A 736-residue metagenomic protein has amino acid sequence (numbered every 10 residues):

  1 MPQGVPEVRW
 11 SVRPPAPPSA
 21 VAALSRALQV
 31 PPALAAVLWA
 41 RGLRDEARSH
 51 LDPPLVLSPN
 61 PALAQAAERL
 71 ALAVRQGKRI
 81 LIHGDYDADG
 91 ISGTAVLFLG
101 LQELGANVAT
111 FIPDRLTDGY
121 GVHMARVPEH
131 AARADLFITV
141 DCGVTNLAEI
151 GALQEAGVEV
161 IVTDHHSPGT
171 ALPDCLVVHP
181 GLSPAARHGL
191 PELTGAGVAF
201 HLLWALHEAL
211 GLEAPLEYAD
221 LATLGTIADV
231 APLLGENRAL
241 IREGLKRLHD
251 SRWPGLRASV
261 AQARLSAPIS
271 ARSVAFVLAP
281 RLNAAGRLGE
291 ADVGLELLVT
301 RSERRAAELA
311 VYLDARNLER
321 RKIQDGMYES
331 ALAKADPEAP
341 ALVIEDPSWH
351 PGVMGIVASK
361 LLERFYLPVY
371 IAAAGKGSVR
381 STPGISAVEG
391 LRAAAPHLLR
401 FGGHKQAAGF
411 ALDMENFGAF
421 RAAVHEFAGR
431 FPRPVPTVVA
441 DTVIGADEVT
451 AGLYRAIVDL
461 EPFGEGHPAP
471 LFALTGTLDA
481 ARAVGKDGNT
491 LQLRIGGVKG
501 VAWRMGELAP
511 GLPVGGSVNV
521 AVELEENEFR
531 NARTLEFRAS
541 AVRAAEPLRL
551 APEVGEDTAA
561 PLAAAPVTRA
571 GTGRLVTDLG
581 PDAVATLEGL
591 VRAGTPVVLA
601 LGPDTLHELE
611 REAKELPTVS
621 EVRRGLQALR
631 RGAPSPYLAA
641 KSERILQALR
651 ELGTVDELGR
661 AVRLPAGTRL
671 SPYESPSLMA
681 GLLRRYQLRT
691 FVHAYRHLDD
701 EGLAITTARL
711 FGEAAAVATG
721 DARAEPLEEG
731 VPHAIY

Functional and structural regions predicted by a protein language model:
M1-Q76, V277-A315: Cofactor-/ligand-binding subdomain signature composed of acidic, glycine-rich, tryptophan-containing flexible loops
V30, R41, R75-K78, L172-P337 (+1 more regions): A structured phosphate/pyrophosphate-recognition subdomain
P61-L172, V178, S183, G326 (+2 more regions): N-terminal small/polar loop signature for handling phosphorylated ligands or for N-terminal nucleophile
V343-V439: Glycine-rich, acidic loop segments that terminate in or are immediately followed by a histidine
Y370, R650-R660: A short, conserved structural fragment
N416-R421, A509-L550: OB-fold single-stranded nucleic acid-binding module
G496-P513: Beta-strand/loop nucleic-acid-binding surfaces
G667-V717: Short, amphipathic alpha-helical interaction segments positioned at domain boundaries
